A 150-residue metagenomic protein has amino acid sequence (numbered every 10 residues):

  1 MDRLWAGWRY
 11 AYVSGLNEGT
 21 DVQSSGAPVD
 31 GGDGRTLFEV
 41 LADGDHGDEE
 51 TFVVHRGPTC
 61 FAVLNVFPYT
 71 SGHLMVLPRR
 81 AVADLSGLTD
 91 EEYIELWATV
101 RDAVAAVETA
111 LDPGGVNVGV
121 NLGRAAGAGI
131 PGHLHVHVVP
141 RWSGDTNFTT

Functional and structural regions predicted by a protein language model:
M1-S71, V76: Active-site microenvironments that recognize anionic phosphate/pyrophosphate groups
H73-P78, L96, G123, G127-F148: Histidine-centered divalent-metal-coordination microenvironment in nucleic-acid enzymes
S86-T89, T149-T150: Short acidic, glycine/proline-rich loop/turn micro-motifs
T89-P113: Long, well-ordered alpha-helical scaffolding segments within enzyme catalytic domains, especially pronounced
L111-A126: A short glycine-rich, hydrophobically flanked beta-strand micro-motif that places a catalytic Asp/Glu for divalent metal
